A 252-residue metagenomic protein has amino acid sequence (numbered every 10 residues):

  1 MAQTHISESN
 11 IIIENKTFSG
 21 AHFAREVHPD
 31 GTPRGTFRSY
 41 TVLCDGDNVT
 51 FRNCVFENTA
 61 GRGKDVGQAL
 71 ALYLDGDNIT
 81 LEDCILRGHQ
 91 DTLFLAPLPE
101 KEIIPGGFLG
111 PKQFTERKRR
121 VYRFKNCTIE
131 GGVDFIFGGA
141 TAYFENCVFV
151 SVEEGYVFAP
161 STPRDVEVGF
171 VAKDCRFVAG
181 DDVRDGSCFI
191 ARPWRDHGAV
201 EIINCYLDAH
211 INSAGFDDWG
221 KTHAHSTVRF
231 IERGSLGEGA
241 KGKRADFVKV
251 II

Functional and structural regions predicted by a protein language model:
M1-I252: Sequence-level preference for short, compositionally simple segments enriched in small aliphatic or small polar residues
